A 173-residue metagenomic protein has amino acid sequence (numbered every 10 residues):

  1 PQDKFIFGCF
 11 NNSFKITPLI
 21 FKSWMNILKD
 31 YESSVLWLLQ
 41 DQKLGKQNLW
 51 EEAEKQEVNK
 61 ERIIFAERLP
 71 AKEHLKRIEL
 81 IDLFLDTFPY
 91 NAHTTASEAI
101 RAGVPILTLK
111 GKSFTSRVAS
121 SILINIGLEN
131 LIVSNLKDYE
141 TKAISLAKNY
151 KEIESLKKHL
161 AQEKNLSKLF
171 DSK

Functional and structural regions predicted by a protein language model:
P1-R68, R77: Conserved catalytic-core segment of nucleotide-activated headgroup transferases in glycan assembly
K4, N11-S13, N26, L39-D41 (+3 more regions): C-terminal amphipathic helix plus adjacent low-complexity, charged tail appended to glycosyltransferase catalytic
P18, K72, L136-K137, K173: Residues in well-ordered alpha-helical elements
K60, K76, L83, T87-L169: Catalytic binding pocket for nucleotide-activated donors in carbohydrate/polymer assembly enzymes
L69-K72, A92: Short acidic loop-to-helix transition motifs that present clustered carboxylates
